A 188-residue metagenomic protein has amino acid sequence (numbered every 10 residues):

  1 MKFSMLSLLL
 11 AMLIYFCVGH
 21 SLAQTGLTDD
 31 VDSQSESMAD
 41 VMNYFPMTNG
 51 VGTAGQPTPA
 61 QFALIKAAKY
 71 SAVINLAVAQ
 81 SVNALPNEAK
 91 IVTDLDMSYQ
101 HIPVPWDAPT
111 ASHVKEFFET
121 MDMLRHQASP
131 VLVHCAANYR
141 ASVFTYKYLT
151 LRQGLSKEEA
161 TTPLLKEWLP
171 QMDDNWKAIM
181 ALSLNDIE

Functional and structural regions predicted by a protein language model:
M1-S7: Positively charged n-region of N-terminal signal peptides that target proteins for export
S7-C17: Bacterial N-terminal signal peptides
S21-V131, Y146-E188: Cys-dependent protein tyrosine phosphatase-like superfamily
V131-S142: A phosphate-binding catalytic loop at a beta-strand-loop-alpha-helix junction that coordinates phosphoryl groups
